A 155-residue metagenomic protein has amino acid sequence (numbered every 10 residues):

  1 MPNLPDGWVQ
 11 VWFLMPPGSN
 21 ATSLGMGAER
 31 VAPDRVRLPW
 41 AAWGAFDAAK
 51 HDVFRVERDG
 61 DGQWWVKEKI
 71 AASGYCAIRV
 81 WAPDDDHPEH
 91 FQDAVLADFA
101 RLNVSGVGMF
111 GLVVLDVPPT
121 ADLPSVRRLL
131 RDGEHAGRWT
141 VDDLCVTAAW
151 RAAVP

Functional and structural regions predicted by a protein language model:
M1-N20: Extended boundary segments
V31-W40: Short, structured beta-strand/loop micro-motifs enriched in basic residues and often containing a Trp
G60-A71: Short, Lys/Arg- and Gly-enriched loop/turn segments at beta-strand edges
I70-D85, V113-L115: Short glycine-/aliphatic-rich beta-strand segments at the starts of folded cytosolic domains
D86-P155: Helix-rich terminal scaffold detector
